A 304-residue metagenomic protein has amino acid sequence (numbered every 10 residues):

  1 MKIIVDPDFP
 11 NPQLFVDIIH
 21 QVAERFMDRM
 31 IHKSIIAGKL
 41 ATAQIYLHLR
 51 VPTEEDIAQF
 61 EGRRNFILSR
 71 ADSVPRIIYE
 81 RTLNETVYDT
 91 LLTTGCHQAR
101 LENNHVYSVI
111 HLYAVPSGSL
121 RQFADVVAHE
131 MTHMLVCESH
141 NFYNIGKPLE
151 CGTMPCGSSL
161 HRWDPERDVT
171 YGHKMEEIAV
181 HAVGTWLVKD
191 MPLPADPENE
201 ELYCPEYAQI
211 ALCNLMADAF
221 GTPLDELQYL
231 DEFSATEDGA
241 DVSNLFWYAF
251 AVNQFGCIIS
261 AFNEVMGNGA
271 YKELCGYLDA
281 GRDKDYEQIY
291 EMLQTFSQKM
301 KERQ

Functional and structural regions predicted by a protein language model:
M1-H20: Fold-level signature of zinc-dependent metallopeptidase catalytic domains
F15, I19, A124, G172 (+1 more regions): Hydrophobic (often cysteine-bearing) scaffold residues that line and stabilize catalytic clefts of nucleotide/cofactor
I18-M30, N141-C151: Hydrophobic/aromatic interaction determinants used to assemble and anchor large protein complexes
K39-Q44: Extended, charge-biased low-complexity segments that typically form long amphipathic alpha-helices/coiled-coils
P52, D56-P155, S159: Active-site scaffold of zinc-dependent metalloenzymes
T132-H140, G184-P192, A217, G221: Hydrophobic/aromatic-lined pockets within catalytic cores
L149-Q209, M216: Post-HExxH zinc-binding segment in Zn-dependent metallohydrolases
A195-Q304: Pan-zinc metallopeptidase signature
